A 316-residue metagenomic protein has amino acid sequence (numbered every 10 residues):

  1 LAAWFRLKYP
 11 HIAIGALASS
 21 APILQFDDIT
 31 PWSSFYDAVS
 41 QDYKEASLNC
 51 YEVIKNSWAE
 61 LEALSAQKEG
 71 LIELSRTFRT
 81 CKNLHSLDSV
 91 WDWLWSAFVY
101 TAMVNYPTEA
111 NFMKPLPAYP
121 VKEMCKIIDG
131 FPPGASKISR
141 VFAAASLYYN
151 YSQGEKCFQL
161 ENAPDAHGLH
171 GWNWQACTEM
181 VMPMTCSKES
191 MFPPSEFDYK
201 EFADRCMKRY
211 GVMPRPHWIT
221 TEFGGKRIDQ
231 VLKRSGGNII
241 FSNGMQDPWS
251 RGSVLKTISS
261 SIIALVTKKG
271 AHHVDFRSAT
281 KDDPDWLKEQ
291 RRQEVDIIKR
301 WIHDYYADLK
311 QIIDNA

Functional and structural regions predicted by a protein language model:
L1-W4, W249: Glycine-rich nucleophile elbow surrounding the catalytic serine of serine-hydrolase chemistry
W4-W174: Alpha/beta-hydrolase
A16, F241, A264-V266: Conserved beta-strand scaffold positions in the cores of enzyme catalytic domains, especially in NTP/NDP-utilizing
I23-L24, M182, Q246, K269-H272: Conserved beta-strand elements of beta-rich interaction domains across eukaryotes, especially beta-propellers
Q153-C157, E161-G224: Small-residue-rich helix-loop
S235, F241-N243: Short beta-strand/loop motif that positions the catalytic acidic residue of the alpha/beta-hydrolase fold
N243-G244, P248-S253: Conserved alpha/beta-hydrolase "acid-adjacent" motif
K268, R277-A316: Catalytic active-site module of serine/aspartate enzymes centered on a nucleophile-bearing elbow/loop
